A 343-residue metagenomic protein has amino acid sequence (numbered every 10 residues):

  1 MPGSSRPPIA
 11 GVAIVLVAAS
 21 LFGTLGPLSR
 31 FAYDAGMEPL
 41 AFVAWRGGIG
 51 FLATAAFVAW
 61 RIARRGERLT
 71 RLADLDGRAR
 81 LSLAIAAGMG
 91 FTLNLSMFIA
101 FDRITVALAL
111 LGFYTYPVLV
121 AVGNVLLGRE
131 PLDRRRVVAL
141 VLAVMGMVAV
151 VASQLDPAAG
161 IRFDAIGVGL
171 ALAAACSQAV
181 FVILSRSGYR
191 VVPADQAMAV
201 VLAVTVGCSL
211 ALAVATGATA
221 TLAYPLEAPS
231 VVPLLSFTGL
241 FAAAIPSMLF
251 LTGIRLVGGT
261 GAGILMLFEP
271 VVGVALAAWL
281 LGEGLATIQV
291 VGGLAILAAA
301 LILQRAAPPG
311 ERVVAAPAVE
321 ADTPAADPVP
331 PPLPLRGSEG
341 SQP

Functional and structural regions predicted by a protein language model:
M1-W45, T54-F57, S96, P157-S187 (+2 more regions): Glycine-/small-residue-enriched transmembrane alpha-helix faces in small-molecule transporters and effluxers
I9-I14, L40-R61, A139-M145, A165-A173 (+2 more regions): Hydrophobic alpha-helical transmembrane segments of multi-pass integral membrane proteins, especially transporters
A19, A109-T115, L184-G207, L240-W279: Helix-helix packing/entry segments at the starts of transmembrane helices
L21-G26, R61-L108, F113, A149 (+1 more regions): Specific transmembrane alpha-helical segments of multi-pass solute transporters/efflux pumps, especially DMT/EamA
G23, P27, A87-L95, P117-V122 (+6 more regions): Hydrophobic/small/kink-forming positions within alpha-helical transmembrane segments of polytopic membrane proteins
P27-P39, L69-T70, V151-D164, T216-L234 (+1 more regions): Membrane-interface helix termini and inter-helical loops of multi-pass transporters
A41-L52, M97-P131, R136, A174 (+1 more regions): Specific alpha-helical transmembrane segments that line the substrate/conduction pathway and gating interfaces
T54, V58, L132-Q154, L276 (+1 more regions): Hydrophobic transmembrane alpha-helices of multi-pass small-molecule transport proteins
